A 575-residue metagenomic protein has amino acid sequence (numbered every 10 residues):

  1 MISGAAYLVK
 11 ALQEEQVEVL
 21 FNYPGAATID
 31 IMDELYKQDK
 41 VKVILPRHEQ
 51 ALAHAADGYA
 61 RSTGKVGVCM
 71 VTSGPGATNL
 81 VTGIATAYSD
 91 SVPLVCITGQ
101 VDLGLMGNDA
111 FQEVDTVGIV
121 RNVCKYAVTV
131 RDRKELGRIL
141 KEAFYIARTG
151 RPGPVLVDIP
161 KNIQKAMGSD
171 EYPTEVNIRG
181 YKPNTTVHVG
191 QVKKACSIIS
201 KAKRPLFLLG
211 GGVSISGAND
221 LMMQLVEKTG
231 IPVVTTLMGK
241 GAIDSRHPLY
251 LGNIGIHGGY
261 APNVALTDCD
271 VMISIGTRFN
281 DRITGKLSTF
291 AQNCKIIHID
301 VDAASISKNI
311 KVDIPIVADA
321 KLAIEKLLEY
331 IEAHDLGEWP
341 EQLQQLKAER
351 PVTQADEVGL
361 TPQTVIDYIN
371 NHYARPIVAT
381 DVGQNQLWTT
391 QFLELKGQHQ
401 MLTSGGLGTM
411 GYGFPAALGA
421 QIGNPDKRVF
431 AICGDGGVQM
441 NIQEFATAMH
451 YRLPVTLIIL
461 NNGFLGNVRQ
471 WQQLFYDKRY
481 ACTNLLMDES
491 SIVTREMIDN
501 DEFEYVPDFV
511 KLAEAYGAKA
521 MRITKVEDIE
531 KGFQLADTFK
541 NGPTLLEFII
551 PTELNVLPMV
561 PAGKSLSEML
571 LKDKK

Functional and structural regions predicted by a protein language model:
M1-H334, Y368, V455-L457, F475-C482 (+2 more regions): N-terminal alpha/beta PP-like core and its mobile active-site loop of ThDP/TPP-dependent enzymes
A5-V9, Q13-E18, I31-L35, Q344-A420: Active-site diphosphate/adenylate-binding microenvironment
T28, E49-H54, N385-L387, K525-I529: Short acidic loop-to-helix transition motifs that present clustered carboxylates
I97, M106, F111-Q112, S307-N309 (+3 more regions): Thiamine diphosphate
K125-Y126, N177-R179, Q344-V358, V493-R495: Short glycine/proline- and acidic residue-enriched helix-loop micro-motifs that form flexible lids or anion-recognition
P152-V155, H334-L346, L545: Flexible, glycine/charged-enriched surface loops at secondary-structure junctions
L156, H298, A379, I432-C433: Generic enzyme active-site microenvironment
D158, A379-D381, E547: Short beta-strand segments
